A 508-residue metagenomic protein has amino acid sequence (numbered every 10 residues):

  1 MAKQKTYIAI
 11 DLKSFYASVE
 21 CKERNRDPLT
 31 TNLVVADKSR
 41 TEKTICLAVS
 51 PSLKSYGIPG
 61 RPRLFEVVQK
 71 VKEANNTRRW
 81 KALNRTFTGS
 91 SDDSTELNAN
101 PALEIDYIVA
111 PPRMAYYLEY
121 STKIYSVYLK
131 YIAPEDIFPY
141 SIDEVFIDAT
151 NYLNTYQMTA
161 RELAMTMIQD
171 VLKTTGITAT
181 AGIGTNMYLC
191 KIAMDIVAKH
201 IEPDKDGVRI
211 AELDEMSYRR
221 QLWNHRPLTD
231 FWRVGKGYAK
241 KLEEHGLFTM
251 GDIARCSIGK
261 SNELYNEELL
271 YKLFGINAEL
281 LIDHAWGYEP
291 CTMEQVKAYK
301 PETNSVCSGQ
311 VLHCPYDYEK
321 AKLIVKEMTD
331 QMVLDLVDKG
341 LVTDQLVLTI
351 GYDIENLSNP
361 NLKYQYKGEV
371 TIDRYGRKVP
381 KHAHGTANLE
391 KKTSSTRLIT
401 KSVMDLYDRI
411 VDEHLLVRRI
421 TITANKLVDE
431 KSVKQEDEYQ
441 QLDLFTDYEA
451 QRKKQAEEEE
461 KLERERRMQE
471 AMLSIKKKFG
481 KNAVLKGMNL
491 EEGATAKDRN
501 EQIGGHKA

Functional and structural regions predicted by a protein language model:
M1-M293, L444, E449-A508: Gly/Gly-Pro- and Ser/Thr-rich, intrinsically disordered tail segments characteristic of DNA damage-repair and tolerance
A9, D230, K236-V417, D437-Y439: DNA-contacting surface of Y-family translesion DNA polymerases
K13-F15, S39-K43, D353-L357, L427-K431: Short, charged/polar surface micro-motifs in flexible loops or helix N-caps
T31, A179, D344-L346, I420 (+1 more regions): Change "...and in nucleic-acid phosphodiester-cleaving endonucleases..." to "...and in nucleic-acid processing enzymes
F146, N388, T421: Short aromatic/hydrophobic contact patches that present stacked aromatics for nucleic-acid/ligand binding
T185-Y188, L280-H284, V342-I354, L416-D429 (+1 more regions): A glycine-rich phosphate-binding loop feature that marks nucleotide/adenosyl-phosphate handling sites
D405, R409-S474: C-terminal hydrophobic structural anchor segments that stabilize assembly/packing rather than catalytic chemistry
